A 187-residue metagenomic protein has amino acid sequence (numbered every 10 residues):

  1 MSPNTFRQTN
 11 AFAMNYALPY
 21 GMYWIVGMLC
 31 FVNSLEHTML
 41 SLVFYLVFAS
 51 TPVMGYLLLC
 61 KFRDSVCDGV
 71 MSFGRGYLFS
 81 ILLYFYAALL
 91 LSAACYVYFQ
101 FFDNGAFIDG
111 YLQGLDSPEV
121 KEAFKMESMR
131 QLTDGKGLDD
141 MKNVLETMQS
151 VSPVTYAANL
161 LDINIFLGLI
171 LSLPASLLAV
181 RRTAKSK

Functional and structural regions predicted by a protein language model:
M1-C67: Transmembrane alpha-helical insertion/packing segments
P19, Y23-G27, T51, A87-L91 (+4 more regions): Alpha-helical transmembrane segments of multipass membrane proteins
S65-Y84: Alpha-helical transmembrane segments with an aromatic anchor "belt"
A94-S128: Functional transmembrane-helix hotspots
K125-T147: Low-complexity, acidic polar-rich segments
D139-F166: Individual transmembrane alpha-helix segments
L171-K187: Juxtamembrane interface at the cytosolic side of transmembrane helices
